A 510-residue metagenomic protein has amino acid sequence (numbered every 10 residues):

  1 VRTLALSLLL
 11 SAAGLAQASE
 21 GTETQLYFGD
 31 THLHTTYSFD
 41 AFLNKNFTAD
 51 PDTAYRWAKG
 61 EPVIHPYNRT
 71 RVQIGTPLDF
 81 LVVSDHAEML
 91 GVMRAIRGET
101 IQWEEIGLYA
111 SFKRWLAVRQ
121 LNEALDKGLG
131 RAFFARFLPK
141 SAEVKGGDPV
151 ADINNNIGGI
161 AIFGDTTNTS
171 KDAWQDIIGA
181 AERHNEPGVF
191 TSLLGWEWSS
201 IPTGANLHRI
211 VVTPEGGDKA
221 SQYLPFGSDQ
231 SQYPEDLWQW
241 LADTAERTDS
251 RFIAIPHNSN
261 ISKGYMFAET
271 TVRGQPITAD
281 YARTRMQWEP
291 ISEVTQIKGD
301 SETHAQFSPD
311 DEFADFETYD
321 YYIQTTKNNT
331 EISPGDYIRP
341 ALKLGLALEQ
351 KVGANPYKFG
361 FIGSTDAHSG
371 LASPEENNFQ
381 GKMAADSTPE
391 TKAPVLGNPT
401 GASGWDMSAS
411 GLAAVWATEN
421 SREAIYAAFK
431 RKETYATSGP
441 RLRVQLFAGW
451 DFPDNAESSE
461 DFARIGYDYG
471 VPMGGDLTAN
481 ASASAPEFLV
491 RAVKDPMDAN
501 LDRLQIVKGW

Functional and structural regions predicted by a protein language model:
V1-Q17: Gram-negative bacterial Sec-dependent N-terminal signal peptides
A18-P51, Y55-A58, H65-R114, F163-T166 (+4 more regions): C-terminal functional module detector
V63-P66, E123: Helix-coil boundary/capping segments in enzymes
L108-I153: Low-complexity, serine/threonine/proline-enriched polar segments
V212-P214: Long, charge-dense tracts
G217, G227-Q232, E317: Conserved, charged catalytic cores of large soluble enzymes
G217-S221, P225, V294: Active-site gating/metal-coordination segments in enzymes
Y233-T244, I261: Short loop/hinge segments at the start of secondary-structure elements
